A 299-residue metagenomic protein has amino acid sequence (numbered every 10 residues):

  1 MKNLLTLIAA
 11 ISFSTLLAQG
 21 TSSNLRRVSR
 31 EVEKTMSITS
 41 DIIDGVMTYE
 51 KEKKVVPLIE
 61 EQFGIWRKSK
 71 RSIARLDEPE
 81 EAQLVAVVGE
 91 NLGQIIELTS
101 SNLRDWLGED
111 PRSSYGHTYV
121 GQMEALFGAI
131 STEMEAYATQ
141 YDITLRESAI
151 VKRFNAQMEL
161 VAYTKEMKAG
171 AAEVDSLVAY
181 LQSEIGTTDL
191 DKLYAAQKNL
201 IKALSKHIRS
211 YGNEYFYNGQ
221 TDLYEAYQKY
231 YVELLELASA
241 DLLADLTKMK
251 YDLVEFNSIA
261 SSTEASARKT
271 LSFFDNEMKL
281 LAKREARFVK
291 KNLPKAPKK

Functional and structural regions predicted by a protein language model:
M1-L25: Bacterial Sec-dependent N-terminal signal peptides
A9-S12, K202, R209: Residues marking helix boundaries in flexible regions
I11-F13, T21, V28, I38-T39 (+2 more regions): Intrinsically disordered, low-complexity segments enriched in Ser/Pro/Gly/Ala and basic residues
G20-V56, N102-L193, L237-K299: C-terminal amphipathic alpha-helix
D41-E78, L190-L204: N-terminal, post-signal-peptide region of Sec/Tat-exported proteins
I59-W66, V88-L92, I96, M123 (+7 more regions): Short amphipathic alpha-helical coiled-coil/interface segments
R67-N91, S101-S114, S205-K229, L243-T247: Short, solvent-exposed, charged loop/turn and helix-capping segments that join or cap alpha-helices on peripheral
